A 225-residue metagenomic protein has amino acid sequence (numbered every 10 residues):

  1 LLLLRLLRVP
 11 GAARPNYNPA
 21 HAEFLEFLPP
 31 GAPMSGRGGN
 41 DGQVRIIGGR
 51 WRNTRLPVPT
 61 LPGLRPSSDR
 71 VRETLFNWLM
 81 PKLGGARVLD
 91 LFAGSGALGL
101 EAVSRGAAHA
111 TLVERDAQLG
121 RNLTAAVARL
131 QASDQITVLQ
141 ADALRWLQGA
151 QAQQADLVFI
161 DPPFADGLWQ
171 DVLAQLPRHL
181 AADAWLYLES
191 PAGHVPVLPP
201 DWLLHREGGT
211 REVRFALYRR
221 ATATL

Functional and structural regions predicted by a protein language model:
L3-R5, Y17-L225: Class I S-adenosyl-L-methionine-dependent methyltransferase catalytic core
